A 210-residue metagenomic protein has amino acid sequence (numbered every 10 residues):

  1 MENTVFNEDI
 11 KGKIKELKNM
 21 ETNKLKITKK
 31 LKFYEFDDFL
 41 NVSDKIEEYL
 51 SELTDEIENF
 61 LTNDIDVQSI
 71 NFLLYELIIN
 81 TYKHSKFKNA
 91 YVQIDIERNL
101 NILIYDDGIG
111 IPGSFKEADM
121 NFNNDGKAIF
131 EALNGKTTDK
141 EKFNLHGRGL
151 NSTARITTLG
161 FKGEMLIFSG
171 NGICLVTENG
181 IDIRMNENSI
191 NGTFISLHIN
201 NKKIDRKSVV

Functional and structural regions predicted by a protein language model:
M1-E35, N41-D44, M120, N134-R148 (+1 more regions): Flexible, glycine-/charge-rich segments associated with ATP-binding catalytic modules
E47-Y75: Conserved short strand/loop->alpha-helix "switch" segment adjacent to the catalytic nucleotide/phosphoryl-transfer site
D64-E97, N151-A154: Conserved ATP-binding N-box helix of the HATPase_c
R98-N99, I109-I111: Regulatory and interdomain segments flanking nucleotide-handling catalytic cores in signaling/defense enzymes
L100-I102, T193: Short beta-strand element(s) in the Bergerat
D106: Acidic ATP/Mg2+-coordinating residue in the GHKL
G110-N121: A short glycine-centered beta->alpha linker in the GHKL/HATPase_c
N123-A132: Conserved activation segment of eukaryotic-like protein kinases, specifically the C-terminal portion of the activation
